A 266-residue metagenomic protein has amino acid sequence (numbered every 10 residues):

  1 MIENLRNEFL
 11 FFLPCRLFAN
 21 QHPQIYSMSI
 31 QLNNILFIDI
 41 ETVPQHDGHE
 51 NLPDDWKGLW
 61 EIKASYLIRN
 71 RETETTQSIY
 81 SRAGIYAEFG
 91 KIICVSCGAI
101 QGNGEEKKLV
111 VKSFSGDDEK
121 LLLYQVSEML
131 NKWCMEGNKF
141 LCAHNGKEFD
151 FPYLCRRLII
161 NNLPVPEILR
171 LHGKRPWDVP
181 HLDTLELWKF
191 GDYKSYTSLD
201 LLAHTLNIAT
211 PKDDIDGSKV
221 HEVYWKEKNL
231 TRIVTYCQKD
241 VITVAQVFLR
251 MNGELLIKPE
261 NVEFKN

Functional and structural regions predicted by a protein language model:
F9, H22: Cationic, low-complexity basic patches in intrinsically disordered or flexible, solvent-exposed regions
Y26-G90: Entry/capping segment at the start of metal-dependent catalytic domains with acidic active-site entry clusters
S29-N33, G90-D117, W133-T235, K239-N261: Metal-dependent phosphoesterase core characteristic of DEDDh/y 3'-5' exonuclease domains
L122-E136: Short, basic/hydrophobic alpha-helical segments
E263-N266: C-terminal accessory domains and tails appended to enzymatic cores
